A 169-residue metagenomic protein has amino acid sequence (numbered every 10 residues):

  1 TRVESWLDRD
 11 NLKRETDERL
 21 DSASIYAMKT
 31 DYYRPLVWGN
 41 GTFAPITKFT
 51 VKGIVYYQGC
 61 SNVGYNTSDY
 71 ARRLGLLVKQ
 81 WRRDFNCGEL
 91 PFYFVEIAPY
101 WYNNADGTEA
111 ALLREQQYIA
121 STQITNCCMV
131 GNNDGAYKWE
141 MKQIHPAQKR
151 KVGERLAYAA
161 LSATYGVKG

Functional and structural regions predicted by a protein language model:
T1-G169: Cell-envelope and extracellular/periplasmic
